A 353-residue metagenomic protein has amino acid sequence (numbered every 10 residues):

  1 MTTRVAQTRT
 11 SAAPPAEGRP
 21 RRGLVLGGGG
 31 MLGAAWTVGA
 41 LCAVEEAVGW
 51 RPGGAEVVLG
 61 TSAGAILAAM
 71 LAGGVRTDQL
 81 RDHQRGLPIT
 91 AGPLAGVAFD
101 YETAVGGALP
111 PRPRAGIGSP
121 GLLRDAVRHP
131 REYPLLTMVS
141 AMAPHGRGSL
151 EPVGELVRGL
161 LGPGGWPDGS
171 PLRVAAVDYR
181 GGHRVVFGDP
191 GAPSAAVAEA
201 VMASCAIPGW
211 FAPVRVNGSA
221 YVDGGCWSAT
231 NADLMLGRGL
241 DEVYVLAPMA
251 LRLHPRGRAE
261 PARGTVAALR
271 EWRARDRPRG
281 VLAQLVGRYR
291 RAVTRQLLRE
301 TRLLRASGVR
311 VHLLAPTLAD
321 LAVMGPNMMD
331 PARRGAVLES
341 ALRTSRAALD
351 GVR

Functional and structural regions predicted by a protein language model:
M1-T61, A69-R353: Patatin-like phospholipase
